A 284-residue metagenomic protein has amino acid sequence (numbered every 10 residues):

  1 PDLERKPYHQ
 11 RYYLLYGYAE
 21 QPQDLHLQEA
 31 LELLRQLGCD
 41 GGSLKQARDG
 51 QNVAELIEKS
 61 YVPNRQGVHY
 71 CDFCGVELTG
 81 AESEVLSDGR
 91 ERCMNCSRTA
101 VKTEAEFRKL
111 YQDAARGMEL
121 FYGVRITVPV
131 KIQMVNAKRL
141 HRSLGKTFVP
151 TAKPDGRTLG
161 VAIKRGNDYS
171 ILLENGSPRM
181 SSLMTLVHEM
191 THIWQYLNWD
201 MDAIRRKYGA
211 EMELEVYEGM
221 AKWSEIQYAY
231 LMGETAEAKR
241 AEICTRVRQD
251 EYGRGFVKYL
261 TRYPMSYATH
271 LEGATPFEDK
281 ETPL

Functional and structural regions predicted by a protein language model:
P1-Y18, H26-Q112, R116, L120: N-terminal low-structure segments adjacent to metalloprotease catalytic domains across cellular compartments
T103-G166: Auxiliary, metal-adjacent structural segments of Zn-dependent hydrolase domains
F107-L110, L183, V187, E213 (+1 more regions): Hydrophobic (often cysteine-bearing) scaffold residues that line and stabilize catalytic clefts of nucleotide/cofactor
M118, M184-L197, E218, K222: Active-site recognition of the HExxH zinc-binding catalytic motif
E119, G123, Q195, W199 (+2 more regions): Sec-exported extracytoplasmic/periplasmic mature domains
S170-L186: Short pre-active-site segment immediately N-terminal to the catalytic Zn-binding motif
K207-C244: Post-HExxH zinc-binding segment in Zn-dependent metallohydrolases
L231-L284: Long, well-structured alpha-helical subdomains associated with metal-dependent extracellular/ecto-lumenal hydrolases
